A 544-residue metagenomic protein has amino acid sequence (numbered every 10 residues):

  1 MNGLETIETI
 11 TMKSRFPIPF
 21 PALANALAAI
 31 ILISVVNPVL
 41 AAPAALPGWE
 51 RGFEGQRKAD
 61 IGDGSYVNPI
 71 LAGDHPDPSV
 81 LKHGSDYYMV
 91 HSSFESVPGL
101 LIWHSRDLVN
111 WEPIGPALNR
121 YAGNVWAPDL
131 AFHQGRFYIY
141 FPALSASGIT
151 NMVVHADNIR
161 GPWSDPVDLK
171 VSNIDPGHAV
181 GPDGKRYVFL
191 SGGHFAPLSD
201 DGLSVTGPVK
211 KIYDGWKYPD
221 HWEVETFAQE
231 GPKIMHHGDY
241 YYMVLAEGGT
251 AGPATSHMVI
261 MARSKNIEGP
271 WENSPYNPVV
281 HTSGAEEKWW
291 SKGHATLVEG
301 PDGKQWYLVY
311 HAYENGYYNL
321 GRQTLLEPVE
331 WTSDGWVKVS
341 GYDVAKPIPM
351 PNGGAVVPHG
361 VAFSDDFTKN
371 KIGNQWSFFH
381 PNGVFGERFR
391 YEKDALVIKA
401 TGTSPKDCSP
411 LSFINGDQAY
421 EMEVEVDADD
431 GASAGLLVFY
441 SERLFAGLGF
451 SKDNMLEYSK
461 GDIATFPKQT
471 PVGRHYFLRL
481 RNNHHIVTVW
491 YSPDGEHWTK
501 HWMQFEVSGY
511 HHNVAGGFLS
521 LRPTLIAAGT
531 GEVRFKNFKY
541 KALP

Functional and structural regions predicted by a protein language model:
N2-T11: Short, Lys/Arg-enriched N-terminal segments with co-localized hydrophobic residues within the first ~10-30 amino acids
I10-L27: Bacterial N-terminal signal peptides that target proteins for export
N25-P38: Bacterial N-terminal signal peptides
A42-P544: Carbohydrate-active catalytic/glycan-binding domains of CAZyme proteins, especially the secreted or lumenal ectodomains
